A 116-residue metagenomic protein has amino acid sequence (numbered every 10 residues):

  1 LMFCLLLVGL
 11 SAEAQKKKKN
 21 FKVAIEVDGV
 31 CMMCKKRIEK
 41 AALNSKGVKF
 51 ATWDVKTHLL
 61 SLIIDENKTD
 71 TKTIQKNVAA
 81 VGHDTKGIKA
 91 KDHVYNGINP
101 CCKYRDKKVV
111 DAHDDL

Functional and structural regions predicted by a protein language model:
L1-K19: Bacterial Sec-dependent N-terminal signal peptides
F21-F50: N-terminal targeting signals for Sec/Tat export/insertion, comprising classic cleavable signal peptides
R37-A41, T73-G82: Short amphipathic alpha-helices in soluble, non-transmembrane regions that often serve as interface/regulatory elements
F50-H58: RNA-recognition motif
H58-D65: A generic structural motif
D65-T71: Helix N-cap motif at beta-to-alpha junctions
G82-V94: Conserved short beta-strand edge segments in small beta-sheet-based binding/regulatory domains
Y95-L116: Short, low-order "capping/linker" segments at domain edges
